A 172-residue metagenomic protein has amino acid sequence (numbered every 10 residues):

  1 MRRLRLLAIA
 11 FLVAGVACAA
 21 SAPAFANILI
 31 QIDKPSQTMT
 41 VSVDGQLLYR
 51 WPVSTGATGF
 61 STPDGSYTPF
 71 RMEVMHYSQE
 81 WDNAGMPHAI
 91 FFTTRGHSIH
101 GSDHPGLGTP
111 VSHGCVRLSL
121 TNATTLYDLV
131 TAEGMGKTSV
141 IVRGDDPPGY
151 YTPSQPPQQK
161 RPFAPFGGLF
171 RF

Functional and structural regions predicted by a protein language model:
M1, V16-A17, G45: Extended interaction regions within the primary functional domain
M1-F11: Bacterial N-terminal signal peptides that target proteins for export
G15, I28, S112: Generic anion/oxyanion-binding catalytic loop in active/binding sites
G15-P23: C-terminal segment of classical bacterial N-terminal signal peptides
A22-G59, D64-S66, P87-A89: Cell wall/extracellular polymer interaction/catalysis modules
F25, S61-S66, E73-F172: Exported/periplasmic cell-wall-interacting domains
T40-S42, F70, H100: Beta-strand residues in well-ordered beta-sheet regions across diverse protein folds
V53-T55, R71, G101: Active-site donor-binding loop signature of nucleotide-sugar glycosyltransferases
